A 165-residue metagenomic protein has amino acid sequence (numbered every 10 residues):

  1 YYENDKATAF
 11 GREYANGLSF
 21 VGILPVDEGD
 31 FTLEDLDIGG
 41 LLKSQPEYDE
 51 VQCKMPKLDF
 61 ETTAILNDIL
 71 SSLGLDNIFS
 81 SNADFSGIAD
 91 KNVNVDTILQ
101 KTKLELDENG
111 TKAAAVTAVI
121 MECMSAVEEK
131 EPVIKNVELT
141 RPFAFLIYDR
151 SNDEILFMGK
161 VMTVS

Functional and structural regions predicted by a protein language model:
Y1-S165: Secretory/exported precursors with cleavable N-terminal leaders
